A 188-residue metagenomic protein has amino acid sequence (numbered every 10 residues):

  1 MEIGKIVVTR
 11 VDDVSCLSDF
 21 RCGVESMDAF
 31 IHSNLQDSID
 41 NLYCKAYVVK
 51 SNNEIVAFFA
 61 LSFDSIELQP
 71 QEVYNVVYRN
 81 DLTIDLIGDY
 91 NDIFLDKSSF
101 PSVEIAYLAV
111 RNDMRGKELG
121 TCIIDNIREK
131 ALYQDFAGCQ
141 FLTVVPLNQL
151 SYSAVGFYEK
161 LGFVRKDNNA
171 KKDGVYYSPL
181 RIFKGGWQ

Functional and structural regions predicted by a protein language model:
M1-D37, N41, A46-V48: Short amphipathic alpha-helix that is part of the acyltransferase structural core
C44-S62: Conserved beta-hairpin
A46-K50, E104-I105, F141-L147: Extended hydrophobic secondary-structure segments that form protein cores and membrane-embedded regions
F63-Y107: Conserved acyl-donor/pantetheine-binding loop and adjacent beta-alpha core of acyl/acetyltransferases and related
A106-G116: A short, internal acetyl-CoA/4′-phosphopantetheine-binding micro-motif in the GNAT/acyltransferase core
G116-K130: Conserved acetyl-CoA-binding loop-helix of GNAT-fold acetyltransferases
I124, L150-A154, N168-S178: Short glycine/proline-centered loop/turn elements that form peptide/ligand docking sites
A137-C139, V144-N168: Conserved active-site alpha-helix within GNAT-family acetyltransferase domains
